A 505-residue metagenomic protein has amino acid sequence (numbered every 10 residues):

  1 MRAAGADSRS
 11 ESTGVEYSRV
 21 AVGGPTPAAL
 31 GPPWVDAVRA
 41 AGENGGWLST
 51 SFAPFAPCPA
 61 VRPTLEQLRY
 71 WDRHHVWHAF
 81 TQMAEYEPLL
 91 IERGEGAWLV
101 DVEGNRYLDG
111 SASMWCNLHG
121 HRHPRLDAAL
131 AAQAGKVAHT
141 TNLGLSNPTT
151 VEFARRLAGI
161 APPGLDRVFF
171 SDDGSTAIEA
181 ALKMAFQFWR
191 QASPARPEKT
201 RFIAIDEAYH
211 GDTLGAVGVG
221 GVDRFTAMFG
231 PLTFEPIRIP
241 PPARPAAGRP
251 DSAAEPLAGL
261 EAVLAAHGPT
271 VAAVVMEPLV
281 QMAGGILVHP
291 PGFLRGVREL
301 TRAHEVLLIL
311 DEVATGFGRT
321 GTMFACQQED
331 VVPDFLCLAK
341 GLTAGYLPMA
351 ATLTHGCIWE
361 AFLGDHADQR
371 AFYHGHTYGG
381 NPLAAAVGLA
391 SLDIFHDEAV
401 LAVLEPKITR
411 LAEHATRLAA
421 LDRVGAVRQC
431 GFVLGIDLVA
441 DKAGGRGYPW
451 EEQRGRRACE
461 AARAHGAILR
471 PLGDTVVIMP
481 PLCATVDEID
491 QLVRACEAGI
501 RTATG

Functional and structural regions predicted by a protein language model:
M1-P57: Intrinsically disordered, low-complexity proline-rich regions
W47-G505: Conserved N-terminal phosphate-binding loop of PLP-dependent enzymes in the Aspartate aminotransferase
